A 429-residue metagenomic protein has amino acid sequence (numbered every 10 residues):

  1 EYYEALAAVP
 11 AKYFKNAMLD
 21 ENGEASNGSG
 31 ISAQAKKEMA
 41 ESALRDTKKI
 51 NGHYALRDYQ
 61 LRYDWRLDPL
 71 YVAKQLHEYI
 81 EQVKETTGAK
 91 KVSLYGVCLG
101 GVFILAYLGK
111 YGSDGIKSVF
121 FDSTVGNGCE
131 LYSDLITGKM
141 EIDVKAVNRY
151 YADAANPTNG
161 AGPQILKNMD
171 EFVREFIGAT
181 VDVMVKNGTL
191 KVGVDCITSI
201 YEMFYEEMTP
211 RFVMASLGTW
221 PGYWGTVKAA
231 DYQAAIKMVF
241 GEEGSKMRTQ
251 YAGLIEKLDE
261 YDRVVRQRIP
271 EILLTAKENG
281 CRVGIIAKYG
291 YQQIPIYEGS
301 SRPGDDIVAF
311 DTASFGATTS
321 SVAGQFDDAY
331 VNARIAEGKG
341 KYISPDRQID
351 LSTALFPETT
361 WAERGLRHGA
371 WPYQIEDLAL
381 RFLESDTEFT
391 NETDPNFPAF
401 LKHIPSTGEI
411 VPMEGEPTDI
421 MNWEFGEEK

Functional and structural regions predicted by a protein language model:
E1, A8, E85-G88, P163-M203 (+2 more regions): Generic preference for hydrophobic/aromatic residues in regular secondary structure cores
E1-Y95, G101-D153, G188-V194, M203-F204 (+2 more regions): N-terminal non-catalytic accessory region
L56-L70, S199-S300: Alpha/beta-hydrolase fold catalytic core
F121-T124, L131-V194, I236-K277: Surface cap/lid and interfacial helix-loop subdomains adjacent to catalytic sites that gate substrate access
